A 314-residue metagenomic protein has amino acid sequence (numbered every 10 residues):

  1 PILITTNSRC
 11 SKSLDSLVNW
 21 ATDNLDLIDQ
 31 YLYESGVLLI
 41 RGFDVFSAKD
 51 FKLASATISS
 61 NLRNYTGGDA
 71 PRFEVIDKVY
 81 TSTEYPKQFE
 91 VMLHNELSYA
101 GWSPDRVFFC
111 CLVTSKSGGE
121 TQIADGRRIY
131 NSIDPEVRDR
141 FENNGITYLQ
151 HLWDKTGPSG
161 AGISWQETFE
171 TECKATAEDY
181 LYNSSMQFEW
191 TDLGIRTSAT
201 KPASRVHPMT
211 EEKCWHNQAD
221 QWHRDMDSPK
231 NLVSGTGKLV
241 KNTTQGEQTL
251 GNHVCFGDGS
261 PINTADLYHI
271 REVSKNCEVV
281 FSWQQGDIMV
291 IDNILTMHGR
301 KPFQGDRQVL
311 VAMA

Functional and structural regions predicted by a protein language model:
P1-N19, L27, Y33, K87-V91 (+1 more regions): Active-site environment of non-heme Fe oxygenases that use a 2-His-1-carboxylate facial triad
K12-S16, K49, F73-T81, I291-I294: Short, solvent-exposed polar/charged micro-motifs at secondary-structure junctions
N24-D44: TRNA-binding/sensing appendages of the translation machinery
F43-V45, E96-S98, C111-T114: Beta-hairpin (beta-strand-turn-beta-strand) motif
V45-S60: Glycine-rich loop at the start of a catalytic domain that most often binds anionic cofactors/ligands
S59-D69, G305-A314: C-terminal end-helix/capping segment
L62-N95: A gly/proline- and charged-residue-enriched helix-loop-helix capping module
